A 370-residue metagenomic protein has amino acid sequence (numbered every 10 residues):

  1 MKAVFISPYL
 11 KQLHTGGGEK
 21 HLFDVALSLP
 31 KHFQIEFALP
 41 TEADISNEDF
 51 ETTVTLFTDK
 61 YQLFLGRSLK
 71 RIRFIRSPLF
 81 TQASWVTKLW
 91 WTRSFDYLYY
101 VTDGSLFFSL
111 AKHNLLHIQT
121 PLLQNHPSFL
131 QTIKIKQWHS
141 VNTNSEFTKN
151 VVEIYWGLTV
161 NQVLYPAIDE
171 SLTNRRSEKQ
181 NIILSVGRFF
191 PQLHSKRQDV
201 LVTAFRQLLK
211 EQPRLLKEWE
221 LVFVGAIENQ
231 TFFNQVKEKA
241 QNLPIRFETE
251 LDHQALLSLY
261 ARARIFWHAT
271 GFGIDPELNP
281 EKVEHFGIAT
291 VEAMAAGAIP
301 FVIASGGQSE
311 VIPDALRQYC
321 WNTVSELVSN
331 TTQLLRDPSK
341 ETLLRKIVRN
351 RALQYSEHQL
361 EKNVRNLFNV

Functional and structural regions predicted by a protein language model:
V4-I6, N142, R175-R206: Conserved donor-binding/catalytic core segment of Leloir-type glycosyltransferases
L39-D44, E218-N234, T249: Glycosyltransferase donor-sugar binding loop
G66, G225, F233-S258: Nucleotide-activated donor-binding/catalytic signature segment of Leloir-type glycosyltransferases, i.e., the conserved
Q137-N174: Donor nucleotide-sugar binding/catalytic pocket of nucleotide-sugar-dependent glycosyltransferases
A261-H285, A298: Acidic donor-binding loop of glycosyltransferase active sites
T290-A295, I299-V302: Short hydrophobic beta-strand element within catalytic cores of glycosyltransferases and related nucleotide-activated
V302-A304, D314-S325, Q333-S339: Conserved acidic donor-binding segment of nucleotide-sugar-dependent glycosyltransferases
N322-E326, R336-N369: A charged, aromatic-enriched C-terminal amphipathic alpha-helix characteristic of glycosyltransferases across folds
